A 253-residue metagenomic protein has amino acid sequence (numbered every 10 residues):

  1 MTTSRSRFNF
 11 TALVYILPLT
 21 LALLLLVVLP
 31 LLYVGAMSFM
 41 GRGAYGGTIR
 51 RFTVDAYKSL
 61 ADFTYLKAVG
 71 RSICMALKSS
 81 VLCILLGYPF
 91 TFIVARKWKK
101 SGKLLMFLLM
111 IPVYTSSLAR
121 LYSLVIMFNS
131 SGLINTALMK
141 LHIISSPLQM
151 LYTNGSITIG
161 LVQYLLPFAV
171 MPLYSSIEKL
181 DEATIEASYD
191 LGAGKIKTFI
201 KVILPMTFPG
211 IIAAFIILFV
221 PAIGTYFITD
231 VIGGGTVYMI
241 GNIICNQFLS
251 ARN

Functional and structural regions predicted by a protein language model:
M1-R7, K78-M110, I126, A183-I185 (+1 more regions): Transmembrane-helix boundary motif in ABC transporter permease subunits
M1-Y33, K103-L109: N-terminal signal-anchor/first transmembrane alpha helix
R5-V14, G43-A44, A56-T64, A222 (+1 more regions): Interhelical loop and adjacent transmembrane-helix boundary motif in polytopic membrane transport permeases
S6-F10, G70, C74, K100-K103 (+2 more regions): Amphipathic cytosolic juxtamembrane alpha-helices at the membrane-cytosol interface of multi-pass membrane transporters
Y15-P18, K67-R71, M139-F168, F215 (+1 more regions): Loop-to-helix entry region at the N-terminal start of transmembrane alpha-helices in multi-pass membrane transporters
L19-L21, L25-V28, I111, Q163 (+3 more regions): Transmembrane alpha-helices
V27-F63, M127-G132, D230-G235: Short membrane-interfacial helix/loop motifs at transmembrane-helix boundaries
V54, L121-V162, I196, V231-T236: Membrane-interfacial helix termini and adjacent extracytoplasmic/periplasmic loops of multi-pass transporters
